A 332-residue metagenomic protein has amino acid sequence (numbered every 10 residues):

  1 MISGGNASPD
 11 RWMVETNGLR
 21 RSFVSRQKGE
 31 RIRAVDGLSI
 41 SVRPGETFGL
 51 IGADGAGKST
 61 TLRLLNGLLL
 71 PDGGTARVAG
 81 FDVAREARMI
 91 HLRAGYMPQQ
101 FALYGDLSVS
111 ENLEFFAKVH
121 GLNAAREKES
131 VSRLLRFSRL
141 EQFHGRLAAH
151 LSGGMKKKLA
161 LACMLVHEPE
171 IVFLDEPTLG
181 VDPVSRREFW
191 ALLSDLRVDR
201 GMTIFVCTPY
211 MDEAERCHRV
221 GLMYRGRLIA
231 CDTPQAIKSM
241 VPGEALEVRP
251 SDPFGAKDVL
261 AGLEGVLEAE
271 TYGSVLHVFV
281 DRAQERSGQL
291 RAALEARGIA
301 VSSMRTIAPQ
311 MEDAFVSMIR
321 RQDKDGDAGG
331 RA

Functional and structural regions predicted by a protein language model:
N66: Helix-to-loop junction immediately C-terminal to a conserved catalytic motif
E114, K118, A125-F143: Conserved ABC ATPase "signature" region
L147-L151: Conserved ABC ATPase signature
E168: Conserved catalytic motifs of ABC-family nucleotide-binding domains
V172-D175: Catalytic Walker B motif of ABC-type/P-loop ATPase nucleotide-binding domains
